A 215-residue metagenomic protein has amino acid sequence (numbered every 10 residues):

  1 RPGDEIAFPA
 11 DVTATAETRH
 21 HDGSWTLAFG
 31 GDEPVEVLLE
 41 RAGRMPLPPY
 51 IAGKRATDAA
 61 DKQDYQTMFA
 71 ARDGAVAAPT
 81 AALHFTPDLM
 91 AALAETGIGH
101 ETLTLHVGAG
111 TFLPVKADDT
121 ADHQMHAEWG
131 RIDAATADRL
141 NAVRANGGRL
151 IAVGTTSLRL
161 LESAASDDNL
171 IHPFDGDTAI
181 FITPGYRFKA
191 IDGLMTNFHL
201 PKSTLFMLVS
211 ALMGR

Functional and structural regions predicted by a protein language model:
R1-R215: Surface-exposed, charge/polar-rich loops and edge strands
